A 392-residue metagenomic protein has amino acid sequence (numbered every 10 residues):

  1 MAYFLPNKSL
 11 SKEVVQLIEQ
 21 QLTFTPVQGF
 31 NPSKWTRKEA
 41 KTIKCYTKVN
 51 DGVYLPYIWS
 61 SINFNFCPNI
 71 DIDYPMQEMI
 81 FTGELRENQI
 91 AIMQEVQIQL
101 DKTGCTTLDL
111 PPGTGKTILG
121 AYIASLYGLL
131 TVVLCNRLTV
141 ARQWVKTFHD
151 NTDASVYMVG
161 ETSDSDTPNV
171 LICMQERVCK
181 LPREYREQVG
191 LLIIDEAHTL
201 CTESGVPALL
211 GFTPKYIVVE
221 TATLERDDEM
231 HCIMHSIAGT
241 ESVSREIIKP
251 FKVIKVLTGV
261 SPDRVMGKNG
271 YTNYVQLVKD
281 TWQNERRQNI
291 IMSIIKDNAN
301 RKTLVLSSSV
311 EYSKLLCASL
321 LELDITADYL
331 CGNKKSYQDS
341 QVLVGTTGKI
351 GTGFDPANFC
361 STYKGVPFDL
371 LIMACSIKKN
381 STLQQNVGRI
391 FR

Functional and structural regions predicted by a protein language model:
P68-T107: Conserved pre-motif I regulatory segment
K102-A124: Walker A/P-loop
T117-L119, L126-D150, S308-S313: Conserved Walker A/P-loop ATP-binding site and its immediately adjacent core in helicase/helicase-like ATPase domains
A124, N269-S308, L315-S319: Conserved interdomain hinge at the start of the Helicase C-terminal
R142, V156-D166, L304, E311-N358: Conserved helicase ATPase core of P-loop NTP-dependent helicases/translocases
E161-L191, T202-P207, A357: Conserved helix/coil segment N-terminal to the catalytic DExD/H
C179-P182, T223, C331-R392: Conserved RecA-like P-loop NTPase helicase motor core
G190-L191, H198-I254: Post-DEXD/H (motif II) to motif III coupling segment of the RecA-like Helicase ATP-binding lobe
